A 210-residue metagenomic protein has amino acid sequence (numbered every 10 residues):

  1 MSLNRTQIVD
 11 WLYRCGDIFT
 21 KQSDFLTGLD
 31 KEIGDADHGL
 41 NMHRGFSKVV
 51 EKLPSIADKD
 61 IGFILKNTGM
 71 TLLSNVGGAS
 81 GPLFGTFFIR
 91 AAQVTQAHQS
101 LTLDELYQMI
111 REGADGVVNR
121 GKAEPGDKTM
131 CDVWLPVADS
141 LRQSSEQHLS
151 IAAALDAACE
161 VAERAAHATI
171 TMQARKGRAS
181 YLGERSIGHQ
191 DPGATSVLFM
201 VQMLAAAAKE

Functional and structural regions predicted by a protein language model:
M1-E210: N-terminal loops that bind phosphate or other acidic moieties and the adjacent beta-alpha structural core
